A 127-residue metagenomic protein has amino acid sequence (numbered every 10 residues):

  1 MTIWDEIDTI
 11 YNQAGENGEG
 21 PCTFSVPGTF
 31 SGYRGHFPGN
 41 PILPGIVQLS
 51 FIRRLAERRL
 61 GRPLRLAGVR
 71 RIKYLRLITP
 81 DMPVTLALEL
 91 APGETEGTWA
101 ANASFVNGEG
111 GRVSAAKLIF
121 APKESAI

Functional and structural regions predicted by a protein language model:
T2-D5, C22, Y74, I78-P80 (+1 more regions): A glycine-rich (often HGG/GG-containing) alpha/beta subdomain
T2-L43: Catalytic strand-loop segment that frames the active site of acyl-thioester-processing enzymes
E6-I10, L64-V69, V113: A broad structural signal for short, well-ordered beta-strand segments within beta-sheet-rich domains
E16-N17, E89-I127: HotDog/MaoC-like acyl-thioester-processing domains
V26-F30, I78, L90: A broadly conserved detector of short glycine/acidic/proline-rich loop/turn motifs that flank catalytic sites and bind
I46-F51: Short amphipathic alpha-helical face segments that pack within enzyme cores and frequently flank/anchor catalytic
R53-E89, A100, K117: Hydrophobic beta-strand-centered segment that forms part of the acyl-chain substrate-binding groove
